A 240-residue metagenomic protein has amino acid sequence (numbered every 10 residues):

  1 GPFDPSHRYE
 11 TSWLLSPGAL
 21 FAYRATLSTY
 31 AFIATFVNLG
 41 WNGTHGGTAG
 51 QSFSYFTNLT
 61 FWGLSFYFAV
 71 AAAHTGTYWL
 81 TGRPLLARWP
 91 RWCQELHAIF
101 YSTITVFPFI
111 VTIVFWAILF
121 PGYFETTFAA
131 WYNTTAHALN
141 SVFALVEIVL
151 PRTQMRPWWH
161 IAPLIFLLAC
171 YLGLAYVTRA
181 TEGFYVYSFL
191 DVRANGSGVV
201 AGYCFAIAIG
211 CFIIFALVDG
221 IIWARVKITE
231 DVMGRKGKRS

Functional and structural regions predicted by a protein language model:
G1-E10, D231-S240: Non-transmembrane, juxtamembrane loop and terminal tail segments of multi-pass eukaryotic membrane proteins
L15, A19, E182-V218: Membrane-interface transmembrane-helix boundary segments in multi-pass integral membrane proteins
S16-A31, G50-Y67, A71, W92-P108 (+3 more regions): Transmembrane alpha-helices of multi-pass eukaryotic membrane proteins
F32-F36, I110-A117, L167-V177: Aromatic-anchored segments of alpha-helical transmembrane domains
T35-L59, W116-T135, I148-A162, V177-G198: Membrane-lumen (extracellular) interface motif
A72, S102-F124, L172: Transmembrane alpha-helix/helix-exit interface in multi-pass inner-membrane proteins
A72-L80, I213-R235: Transmembrane-helix exit/juxtamembrane "anchor" motif
